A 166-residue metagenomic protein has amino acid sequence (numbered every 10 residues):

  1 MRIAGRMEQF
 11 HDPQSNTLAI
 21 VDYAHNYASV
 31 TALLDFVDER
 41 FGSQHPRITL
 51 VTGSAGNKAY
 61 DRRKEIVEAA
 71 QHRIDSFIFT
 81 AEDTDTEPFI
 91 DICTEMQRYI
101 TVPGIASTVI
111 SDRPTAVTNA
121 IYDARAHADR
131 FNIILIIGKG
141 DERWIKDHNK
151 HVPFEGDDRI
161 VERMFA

Functional and structural regions predicted by a protein language model:
M1-A166: ATP-dependent carboxylate-amine ligase
